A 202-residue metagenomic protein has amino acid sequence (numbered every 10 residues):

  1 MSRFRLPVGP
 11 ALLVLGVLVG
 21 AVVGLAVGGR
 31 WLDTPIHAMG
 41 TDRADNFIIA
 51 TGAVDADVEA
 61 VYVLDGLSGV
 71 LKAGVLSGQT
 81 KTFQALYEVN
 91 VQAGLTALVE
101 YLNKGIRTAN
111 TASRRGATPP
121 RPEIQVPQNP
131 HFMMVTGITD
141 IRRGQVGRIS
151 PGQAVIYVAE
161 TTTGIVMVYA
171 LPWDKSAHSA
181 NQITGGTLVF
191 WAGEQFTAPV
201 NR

Functional and structural regions predicted by a protein language model:
M1-A11: N-terminal positive-inside, membrane-proximal cytosolic segments immediately preceding the first
G9-V27: Hydrophobic membrane-insertion alpha-helices, especially the h-region of bacterial N-terminal signal peptides
V22-G40, G78-H131, E194-A198: A low-complexity, Ser/Thr/Gly/Pro-enriched, surface-exposed linker/loop concept that marks segments flanking
T41-S68, T139-T163: Short, low-complexity cationic-aromatic patches
D45-A53, T136-V146, S179-A198, R202: Sequence/structural signature of beta-propeller domains
G66-L102, T162-T197: Extended intrinsically disordered, low-complexity coil regions enriched in Ser, Thr, Gly, Ala and often Pro
V99-L171: Short, solvent-exposed interaction modules
